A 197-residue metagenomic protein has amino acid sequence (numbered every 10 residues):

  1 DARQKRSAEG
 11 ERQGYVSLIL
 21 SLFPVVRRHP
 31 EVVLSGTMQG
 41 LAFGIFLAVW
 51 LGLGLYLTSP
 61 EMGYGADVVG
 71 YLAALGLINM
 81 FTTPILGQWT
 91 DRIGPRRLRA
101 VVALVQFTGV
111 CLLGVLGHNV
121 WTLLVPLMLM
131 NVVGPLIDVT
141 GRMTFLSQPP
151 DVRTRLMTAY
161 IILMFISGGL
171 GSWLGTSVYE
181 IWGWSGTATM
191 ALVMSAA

Functional and structural regions predicted by a protein language model:
A2-G36: Juxtamembrane intracellular "pre-TM" segments in multi-pass secondary transporters
R28-A48, L124, M128-V132: Pair of pore-lining "gating" transmembrane helices in MFS-fold secondary transporters
F43-M62: Helix-loop boundary and gating motifs at the non-cytosolic
L55, P135-Q148: Intracellular helix-loop hinge segments at the cytoplasmic ends of transmembrane helices in 12-TM rocker-switch-type
P60-I78, R155-A159: Loop-to-transmembrane helix entry
F81-P95, Y179: Helix-to-loop junctions at the C-terminal end of transmembrane segments in multipass secondary transporters
R96-G141: C-terminal transmembrane helical hairpin of 12-TM major facilitator-type secondary transporters
T144-W184, M190-M194: A late C-terminal transmembrane helix in Major Facilitator Superfamily
